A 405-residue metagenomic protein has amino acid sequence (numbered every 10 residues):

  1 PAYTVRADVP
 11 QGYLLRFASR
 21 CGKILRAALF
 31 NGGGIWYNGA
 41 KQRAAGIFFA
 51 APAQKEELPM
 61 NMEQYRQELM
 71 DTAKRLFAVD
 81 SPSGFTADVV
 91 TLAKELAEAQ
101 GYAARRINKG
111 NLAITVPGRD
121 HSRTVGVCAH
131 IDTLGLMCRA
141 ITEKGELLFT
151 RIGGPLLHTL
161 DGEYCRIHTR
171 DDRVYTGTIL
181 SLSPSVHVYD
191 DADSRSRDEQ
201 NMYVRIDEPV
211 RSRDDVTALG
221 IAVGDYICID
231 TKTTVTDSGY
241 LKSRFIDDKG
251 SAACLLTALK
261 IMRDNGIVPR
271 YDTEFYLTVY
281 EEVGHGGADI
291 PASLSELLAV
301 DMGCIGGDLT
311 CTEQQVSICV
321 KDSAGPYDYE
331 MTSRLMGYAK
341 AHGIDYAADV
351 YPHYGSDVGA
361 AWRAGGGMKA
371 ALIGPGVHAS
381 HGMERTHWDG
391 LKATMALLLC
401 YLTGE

Functional and structural regions predicted by a protein language model:
Y3-V9, L14-A18: Targeting/processing segments of secretory and organellar proteins
D8-P10, L29-Y37, K41-E405: N-terminal hydrophobic/helix-forming segments and targeting peptides
